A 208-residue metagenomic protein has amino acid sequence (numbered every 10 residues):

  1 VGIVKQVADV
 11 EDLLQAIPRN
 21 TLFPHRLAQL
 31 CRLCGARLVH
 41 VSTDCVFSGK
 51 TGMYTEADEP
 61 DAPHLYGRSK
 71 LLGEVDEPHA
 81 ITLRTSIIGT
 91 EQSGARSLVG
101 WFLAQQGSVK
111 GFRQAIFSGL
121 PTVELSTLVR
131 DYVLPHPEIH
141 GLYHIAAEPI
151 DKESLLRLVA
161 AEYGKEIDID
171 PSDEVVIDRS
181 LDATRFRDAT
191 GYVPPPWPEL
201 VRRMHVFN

Functional and structural regions predicted by a protein language model:
V1-R19: NAD(P)H-binding glycine-rich loop region in Rossmannoid oxidoreductase-like domains and their noncatalytic homologs
V4, H25-D61: Conserved Rossmann-fold NAD(P)-dependent oxidoreductase catalytic core, especially the SDR/UDP-sugar
D12, I17, L30, P121-E124 (+5 more regions): Catalytic phosphate/metal-binding cores of nucleic-acid and nucleotide-processing enzymes, i.e., regions that mediate
I17-P24, K70: Short alpha-helix in the Rossmann-fold core of NAD(P)-dependent oxidoreductases
R19, G119-L120, I150, L181 (+1 more regions): Residue-level signal for the nucleotide or nucleotide-sugar donor/cofactor binding architecture
P63, V75-F117, V123-E124, D131: NAD(P)-dependent short-chain dehydrogenase/reductase
S126-A183: Mid/C-terminal beta-alpha module of Rossmann-like enzyme folds, strongest in SDR-family dehydrogenases/epimerases
K165-N208: C-terminal amphipathic/interface module of NAD(P)-dependent oxidoreductases and related NAD-binding regulators
